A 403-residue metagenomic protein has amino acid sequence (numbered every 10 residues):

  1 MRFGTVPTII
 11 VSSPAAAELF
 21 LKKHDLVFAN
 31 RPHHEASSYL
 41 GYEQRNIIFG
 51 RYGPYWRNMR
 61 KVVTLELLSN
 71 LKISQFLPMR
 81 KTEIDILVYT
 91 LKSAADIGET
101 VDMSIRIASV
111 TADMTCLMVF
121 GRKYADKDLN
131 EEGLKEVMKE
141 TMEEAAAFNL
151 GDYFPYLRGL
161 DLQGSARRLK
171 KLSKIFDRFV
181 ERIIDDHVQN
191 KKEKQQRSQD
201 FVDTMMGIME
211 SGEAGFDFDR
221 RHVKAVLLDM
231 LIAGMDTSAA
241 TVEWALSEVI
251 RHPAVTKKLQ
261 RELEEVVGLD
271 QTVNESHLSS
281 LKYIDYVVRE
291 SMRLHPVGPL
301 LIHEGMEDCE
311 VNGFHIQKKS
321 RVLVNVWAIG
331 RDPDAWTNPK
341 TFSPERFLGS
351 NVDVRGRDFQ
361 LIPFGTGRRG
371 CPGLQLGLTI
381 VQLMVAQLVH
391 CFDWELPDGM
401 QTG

Functional and structural regions predicted by a protein language model:
M1-M79, I107-M114, N130-Y156: Cytochrome P450 substrate-recognition site 1
R2-P7, L71-T82, K92-L117, A125-E136 (+6 more regions): Cytochrome P450
V6-E18, I84-Y89, V101-D126, D177-I184 (+3 more regions): Hydrophobic mid-domain F-helix/FG-region of cytochrome P450s
L68-K72, E143, F148, K170-V242 (+4 more regions): Conserved cytochrome P450 catalytic core segment spanning the I/J/K helices
I84, E264-V266, D270, E307 (+2 more regions): Cytochrome P450 proximal C-terminal region
R178, V273-N312, P333, K340: Conserved cytochrome P450 K-helix E-x-x-R motif and the immediately C-terminal K′/meander segment
T237-V255, Q260-E262, L374-F392: Cytochrome P450 catalytic-core helices
I302, V324-V352: Conserved cytochrome P450 K-helix/beta-meander segment immediately N-terminal to the heme-binding cysteine loop
